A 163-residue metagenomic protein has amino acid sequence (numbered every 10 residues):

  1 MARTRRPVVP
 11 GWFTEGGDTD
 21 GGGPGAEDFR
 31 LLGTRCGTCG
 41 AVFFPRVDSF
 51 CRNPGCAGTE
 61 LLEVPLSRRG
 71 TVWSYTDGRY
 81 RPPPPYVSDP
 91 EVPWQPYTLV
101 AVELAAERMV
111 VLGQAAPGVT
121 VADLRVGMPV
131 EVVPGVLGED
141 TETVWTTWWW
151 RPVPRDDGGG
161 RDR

Functional and structural regions predicted by a protein language model:
M1-G37, T147: A broadly conserved sequence feature marking short terminus-proximal activation segments in nucleic acid-centric
G25-S67: Cys/His-rich short segments
R35, R69-T71, A101, Q114 (+1 more regions): Residues located in well-ordered beta-strands
L62-E63, S88, T120: Short, conserved secondary-structure segments in the cores of folded domains
Y75-R81, G135-L137: Short, conserved beta-turn/loop elements at beta-strand boundaries and strand-helix junctions
P83-E91: Short, surface-exposed loop/helix-turn segments at secondary-structure junctions that function as lids/hinges flanking
P90-V110: OB-fold (S1/OB) nucleic-acid-binding surfaces
R108-R163: Well-ordered alpha/beta subsegment
